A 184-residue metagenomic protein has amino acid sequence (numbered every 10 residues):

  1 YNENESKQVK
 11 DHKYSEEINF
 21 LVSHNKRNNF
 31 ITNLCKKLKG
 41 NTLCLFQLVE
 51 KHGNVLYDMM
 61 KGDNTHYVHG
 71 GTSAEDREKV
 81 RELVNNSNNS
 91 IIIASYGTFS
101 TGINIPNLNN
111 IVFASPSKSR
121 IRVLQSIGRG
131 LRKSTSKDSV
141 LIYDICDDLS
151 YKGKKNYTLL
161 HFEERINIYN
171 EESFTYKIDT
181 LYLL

Functional and structural regions predicted by a protein language model:
N2-N4, V49-K51, T98-S100, P116-R120 (+2 more regions): Conserved nucleotide-binding/hydrolysis micro-motifs of P-loop NTPases
N4-M59: Conserved interdomain hinge at the start of the Helicase C-terminal
K39-G40, N88-N89, L108: Short, high-confidence coil segments that cap the C-terminus of an alpha-helix and link into the following beta-strand
N41, F174-L184: Long, largely alpha-helical accessory region at the distal end of helicase-like NTP-driven motors
L43, H52-V55, D63-I103: Conserved helicase ATPase core of P-loop NTP-dependent helicases/translocases
I93-A94, T101-P116, R122-Q125, S139-D144: A short beta-strand element within the Helicase C-terminal
R129-R165: Conserved segment of the helicase C-terminal RecA-like domain
